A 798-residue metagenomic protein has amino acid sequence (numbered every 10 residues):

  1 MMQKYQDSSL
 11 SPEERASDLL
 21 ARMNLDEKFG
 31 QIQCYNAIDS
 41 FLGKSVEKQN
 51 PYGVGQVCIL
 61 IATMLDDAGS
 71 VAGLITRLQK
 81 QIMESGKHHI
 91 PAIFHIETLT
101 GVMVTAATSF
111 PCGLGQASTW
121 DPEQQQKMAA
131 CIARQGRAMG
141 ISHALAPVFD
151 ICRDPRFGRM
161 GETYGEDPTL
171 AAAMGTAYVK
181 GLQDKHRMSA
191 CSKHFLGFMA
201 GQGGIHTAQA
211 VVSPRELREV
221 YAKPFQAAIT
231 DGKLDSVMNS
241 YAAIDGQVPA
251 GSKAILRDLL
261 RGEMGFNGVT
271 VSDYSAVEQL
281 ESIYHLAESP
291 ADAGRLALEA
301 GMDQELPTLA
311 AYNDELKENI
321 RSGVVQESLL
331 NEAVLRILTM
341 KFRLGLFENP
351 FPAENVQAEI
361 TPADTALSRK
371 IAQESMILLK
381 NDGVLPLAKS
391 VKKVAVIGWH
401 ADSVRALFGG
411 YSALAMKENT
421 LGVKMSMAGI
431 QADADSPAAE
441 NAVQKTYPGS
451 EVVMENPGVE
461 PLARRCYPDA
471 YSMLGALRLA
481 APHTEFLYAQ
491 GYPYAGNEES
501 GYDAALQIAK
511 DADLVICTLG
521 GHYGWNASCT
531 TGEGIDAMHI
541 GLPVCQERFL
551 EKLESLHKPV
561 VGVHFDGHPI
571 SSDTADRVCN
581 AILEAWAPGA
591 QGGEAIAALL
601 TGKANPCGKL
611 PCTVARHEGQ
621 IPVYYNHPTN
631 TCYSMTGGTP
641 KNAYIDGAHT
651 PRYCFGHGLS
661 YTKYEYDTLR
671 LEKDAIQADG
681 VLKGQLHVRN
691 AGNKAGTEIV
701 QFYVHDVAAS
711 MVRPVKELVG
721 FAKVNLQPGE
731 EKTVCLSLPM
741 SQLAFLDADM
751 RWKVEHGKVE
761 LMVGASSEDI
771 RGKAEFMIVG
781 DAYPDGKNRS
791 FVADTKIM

Functional and structural regions predicted by a protein language model:
M1-D747, H756-V763, S767-E768, P784 (+2 more regions): Glycoside hydrolase catalytic-domain context in secreted enzymes
W752-K753: Surface-exposed, short loops/turns at beta-strand junctions within beta-sandwich domains
D769-D785: Short beta-strand elements
